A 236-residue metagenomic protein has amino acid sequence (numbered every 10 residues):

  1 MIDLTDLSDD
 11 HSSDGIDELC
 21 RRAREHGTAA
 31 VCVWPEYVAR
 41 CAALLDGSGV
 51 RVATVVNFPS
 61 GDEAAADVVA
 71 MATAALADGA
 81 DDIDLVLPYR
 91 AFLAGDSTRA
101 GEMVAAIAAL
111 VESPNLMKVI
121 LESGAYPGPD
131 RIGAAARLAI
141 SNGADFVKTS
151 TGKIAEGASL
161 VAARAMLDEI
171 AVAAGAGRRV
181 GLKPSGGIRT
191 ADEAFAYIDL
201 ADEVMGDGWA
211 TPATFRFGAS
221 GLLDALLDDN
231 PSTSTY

Functional and structural regions predicted by a protein language model:
M1-H26, A30, E36-L182, R189-S220 (+1 more regions): Alpha/beta enzyme core
A225: N-terminal beta-loop-helix "entrance" segment that forms/cooperates in small-molecule cofactor or anionic ligand
